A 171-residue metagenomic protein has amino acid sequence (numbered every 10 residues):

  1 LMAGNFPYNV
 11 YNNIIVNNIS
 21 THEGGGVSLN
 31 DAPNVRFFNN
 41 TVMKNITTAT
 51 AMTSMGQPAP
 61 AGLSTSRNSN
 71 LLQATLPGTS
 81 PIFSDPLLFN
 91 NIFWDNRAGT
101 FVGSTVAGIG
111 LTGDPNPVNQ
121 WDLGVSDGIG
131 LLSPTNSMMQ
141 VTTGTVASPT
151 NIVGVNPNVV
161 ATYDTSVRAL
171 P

Functional and structural regions predicted by a protein language model:
G4: Active-site core of PLP-dependent enzymes with the aminotransferase class I/II
P7-P171: Predominantly extracellular beta-rich ligand-binding scaffolds that present long acidic/polar faces for carbohydrate
